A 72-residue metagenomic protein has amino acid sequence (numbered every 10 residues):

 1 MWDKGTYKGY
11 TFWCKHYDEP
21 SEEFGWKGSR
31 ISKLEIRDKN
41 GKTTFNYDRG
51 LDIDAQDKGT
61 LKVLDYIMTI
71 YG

Functional and structural regions predicted by a protein language model:
M1-P20: Negatively charged, low-complexity tracts enriched in Asp/Glu with abundant Ser/Thr
K8, W13, S32, L51-I53 (+1 more regions): A generic structural signal for solvent-exposed, polar alpha-helical segments
C14-G50: A short, structured beta-strand/loop element
D38-G72: Mixed-charge, Lys/Arg-enriched low-complexity segments
